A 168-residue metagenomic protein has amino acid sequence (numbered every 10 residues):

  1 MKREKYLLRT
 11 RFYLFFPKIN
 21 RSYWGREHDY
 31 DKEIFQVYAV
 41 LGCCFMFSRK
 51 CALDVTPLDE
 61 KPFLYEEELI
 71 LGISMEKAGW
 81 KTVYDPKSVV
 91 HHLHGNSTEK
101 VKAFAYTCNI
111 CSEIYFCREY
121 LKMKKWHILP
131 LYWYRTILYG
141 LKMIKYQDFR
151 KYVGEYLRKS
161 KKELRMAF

Functional and structural regions predicted by a protein language model:
K2-V37: Short, flexible, basic/aromatic active-site loop/helix in glycosyltransferases
I19, F63-L64, G140-M143: Conserved short hydrophobic patches within well-ordered secondary structure
Y30-E33, Y38-P57, K61-V89: A short, conserved alpha-helix in the catalytic core of glycosyltransferases
D54-V55, L93, F116: Residues that scaffold the ATP/ADP-binding catalytic core of kinase and kinase-like folds
P62-Y65, E99-Y106, R150: Flexible, glycine- and charge-enriched loops at secondary-structure boundaries
H91-C111: Nucleotide-sugar-dependent glycosyltransferase catalytic core
F104-S112, K122-F168: Non-catalytic, C-terminal membrane-associated alpha-helical segments of glycosyltransferases
